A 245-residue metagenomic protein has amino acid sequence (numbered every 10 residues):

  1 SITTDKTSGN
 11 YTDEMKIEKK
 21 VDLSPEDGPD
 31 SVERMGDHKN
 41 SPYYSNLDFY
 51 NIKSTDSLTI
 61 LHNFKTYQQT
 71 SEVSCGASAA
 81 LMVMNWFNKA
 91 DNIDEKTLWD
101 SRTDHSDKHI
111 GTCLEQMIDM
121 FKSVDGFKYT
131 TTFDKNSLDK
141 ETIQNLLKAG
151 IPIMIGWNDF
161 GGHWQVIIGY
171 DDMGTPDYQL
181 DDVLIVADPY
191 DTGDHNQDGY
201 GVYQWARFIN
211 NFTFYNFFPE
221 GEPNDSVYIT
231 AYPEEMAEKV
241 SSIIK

Functional and structural regions predicted by a protein language model:
S1-I2: N-terminal Sec signal peptide cleavage junction
D5-E18, D22: Long non-globular sequence segments
D13, K96, D100, E141 (+3 more regions): Polar/charged alpha-helical tracts
E18-L23, T103, Y170-K245: Noncatalytic regulatory segments and standalone regulatory/sensor domains
P25-D134, F212-F218, E222-I244: Cysteine-nucleophile protease catalytic domains, especially the papain-like/related folds used in DUB/UBL proteases
D91-I93, T112, L138, D181 (+1 more regions): Short coil/turn linker and secondary-structure boundary residues
T132-P189: Active-site-adjacent substructure of cysteine-protease-like catalytic cores
